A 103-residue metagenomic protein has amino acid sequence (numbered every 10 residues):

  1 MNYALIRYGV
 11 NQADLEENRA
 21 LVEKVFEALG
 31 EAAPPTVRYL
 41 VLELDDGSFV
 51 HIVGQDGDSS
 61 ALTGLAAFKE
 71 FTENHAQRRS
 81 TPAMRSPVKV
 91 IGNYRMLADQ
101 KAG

Functional and structural regions predicted by a protein language model:
N2-G9, V37-K69, A102: Short, well-ordered beta-strand segments in beta-rich or mixed alpha/beta enzyme and ligand-binding folds
G9-A20: Short, surface-exposed ligand-recognition loops at beta-strand->loop->(often short) alpha-helix junctions that present
D14-E16, S59-S60, N93: Residue-level signal for secondary-structure boundary sites
K24, A28-R38, G54-K89: An amphipathic, aromatic/His-enriched active-site/gating alpha helix that lines ligand/cofactor pockets
K89-G103: Short, low-order "capping/linker" segments at domain edges
